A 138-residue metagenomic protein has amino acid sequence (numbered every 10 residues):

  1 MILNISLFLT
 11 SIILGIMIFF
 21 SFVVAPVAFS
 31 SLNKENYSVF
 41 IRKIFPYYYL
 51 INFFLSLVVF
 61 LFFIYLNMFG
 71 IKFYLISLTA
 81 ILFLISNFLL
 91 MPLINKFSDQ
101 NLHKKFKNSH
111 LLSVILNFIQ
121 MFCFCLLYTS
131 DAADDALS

Functional and structural regions predicted by a protein language model:
M1-S130: Polytopic transmembrane helical bundles with strong interfacial aromatic enrichment
D131-S138: Single conserved hydrophobic/aromatic residue that forms the stacking wall/gate of nucleotide- or nucleobase-binding
